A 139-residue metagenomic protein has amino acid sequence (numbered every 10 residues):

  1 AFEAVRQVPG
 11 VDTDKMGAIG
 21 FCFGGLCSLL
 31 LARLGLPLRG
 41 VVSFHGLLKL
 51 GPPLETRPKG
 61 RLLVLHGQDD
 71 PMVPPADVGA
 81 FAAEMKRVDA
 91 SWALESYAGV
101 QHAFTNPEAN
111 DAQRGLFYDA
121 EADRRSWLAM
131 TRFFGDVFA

Functional and structural regions predicted by a protein language model:
A1-G17, V137-F138: Gly/Ser-rich "nucleophile elbow"/oxyanion-hole loop immediately N-terminal to the catalytic nucleophile in hydrolases
A18-G20, F44, L65: Short beta-strand immediately N-terminal to the catalytic nucleophile in serine-hydrolase-like folds
G20-G24, S28: Gly/Ala-rich beta-loop-alpha elbow adjacent to hydrolase catalytic centers
P37-L47: A conserved short beta-strand
V64-H66, D70, Y97: Short beta-strand/loop motif that positions the catalytic acidic residue of the alpha/beta-hydrolase fold
D69-V73, H102: Acidic catalytic loop of the alpha/beta-hydrolase fold
P74-M85, A93: Short alpha-helix in the alpha/beta-hydrolase fold that links the catalytic acid
K86-A139: C-terminal catalytic histidine-bearing segment of alpha/beta-hydrolase fold enzymes
